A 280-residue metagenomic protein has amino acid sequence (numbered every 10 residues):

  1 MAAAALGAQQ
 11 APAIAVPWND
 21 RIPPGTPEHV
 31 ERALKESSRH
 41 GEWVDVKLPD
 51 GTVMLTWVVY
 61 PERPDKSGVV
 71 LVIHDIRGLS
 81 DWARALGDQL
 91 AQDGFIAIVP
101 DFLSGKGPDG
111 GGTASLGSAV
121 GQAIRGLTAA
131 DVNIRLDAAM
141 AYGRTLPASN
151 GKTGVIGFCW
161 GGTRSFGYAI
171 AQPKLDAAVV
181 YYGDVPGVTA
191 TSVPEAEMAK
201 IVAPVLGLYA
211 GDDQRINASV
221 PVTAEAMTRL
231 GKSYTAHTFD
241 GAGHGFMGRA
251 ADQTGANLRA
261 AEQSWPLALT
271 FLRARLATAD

Functional and structural regions predicted by a protein language model:
M1-R39, D280: N-terminal targeting or regulatory segments adjacent to alpha/beta-hydrolase or S9 domains
P12-P17, H29-K35, W43-T145, G248-A250: Serine-hydrolase catalytic machinery in alpha/beta-hydrolase-like enzymes
P147-F158: Alpha/beta-hydrolase fold nucleophile elbow
G157-G161, S165: Gly/Ala-rich beta-loop-alpha elbow adjacent to hydrolase catalytic centers
K174-D184: A conserved short beta-strand
I201, G207-Y209: Short beta-strand/loop motif that positions the catalytic acidic residue of the alpha/beta-hydrolase fold
Q214-V220: Conserved alpha/beta-hydrolase "acid-adjacent" motif
T228, S233-D280: C-terminal catalytic histidine-bearing segment of alpha/beta-hydrolase fold enzymes
